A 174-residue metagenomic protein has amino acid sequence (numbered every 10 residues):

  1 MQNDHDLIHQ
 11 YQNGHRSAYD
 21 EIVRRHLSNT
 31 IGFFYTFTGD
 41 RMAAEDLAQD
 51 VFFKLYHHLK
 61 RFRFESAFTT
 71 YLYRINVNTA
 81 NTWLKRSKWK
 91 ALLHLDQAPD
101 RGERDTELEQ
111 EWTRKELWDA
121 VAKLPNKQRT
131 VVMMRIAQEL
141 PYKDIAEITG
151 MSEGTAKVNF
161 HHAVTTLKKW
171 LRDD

Functional and structural regions predicted by a protein language model:
M1-D4, W89-R114: Internal acidic/polar
D6-H9, E116-P125: Short amphipathic alpha-helical boundary/capping segments
Q12-E21, I31-D50, E153, D174: Short, charged helix-capping/linker segments at alpha-helix termini
Q12-N13, D50-A67, R86-S87: Sigma70-family region 2
D46-F53, S66-N78: Structural recognition of an alpha-helix C-terminal capping motif at a helix-to-coil junction
K60-F64, R74-H94: Arg/Lys-rich amphipathic alpha helix in sigma70-family domain 2
V77, Q128, K143, I148-D173: DNA-recognition helix of helix-turn-helix
V131-R135: A short pre-motif secondary-structure segment
